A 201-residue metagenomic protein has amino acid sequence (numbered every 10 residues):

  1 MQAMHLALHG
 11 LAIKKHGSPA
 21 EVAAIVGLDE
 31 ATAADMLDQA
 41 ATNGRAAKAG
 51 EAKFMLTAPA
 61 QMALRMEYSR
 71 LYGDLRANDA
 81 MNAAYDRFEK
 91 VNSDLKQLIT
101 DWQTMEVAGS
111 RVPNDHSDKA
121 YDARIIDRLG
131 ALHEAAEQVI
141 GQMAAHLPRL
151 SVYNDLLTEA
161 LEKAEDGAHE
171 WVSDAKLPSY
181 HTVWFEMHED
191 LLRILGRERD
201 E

Functional and structural regions predicted by a protein language model:
M1-L28: Short amphipathic alpha-helical interface segments
H16-E21, A83, Q103-T104, W171 (+1 more regions): Intrinsically disordered, low-complexity terminal tails/loops enriched in metal-binding residues
V26-T42: Short amphipathic alpha-helical interaction segments
A41-E51: A short, conserved structural fragment
A52-A58: Minor-groove-contacting beta-hairpin "wing" of winged helix-turn-helix DNA-binding domains
Q61-R87: Short, amphipathic alpha-helical interaction segments positioned at domain boundaries
D79-E165, H169: Exposed, interaction-prone assembly regions rather than primary DNA-binding/catalytic cores
L156-E201: C-terminal regulatory/effector modules of DNA-binding transcriptional regulators
